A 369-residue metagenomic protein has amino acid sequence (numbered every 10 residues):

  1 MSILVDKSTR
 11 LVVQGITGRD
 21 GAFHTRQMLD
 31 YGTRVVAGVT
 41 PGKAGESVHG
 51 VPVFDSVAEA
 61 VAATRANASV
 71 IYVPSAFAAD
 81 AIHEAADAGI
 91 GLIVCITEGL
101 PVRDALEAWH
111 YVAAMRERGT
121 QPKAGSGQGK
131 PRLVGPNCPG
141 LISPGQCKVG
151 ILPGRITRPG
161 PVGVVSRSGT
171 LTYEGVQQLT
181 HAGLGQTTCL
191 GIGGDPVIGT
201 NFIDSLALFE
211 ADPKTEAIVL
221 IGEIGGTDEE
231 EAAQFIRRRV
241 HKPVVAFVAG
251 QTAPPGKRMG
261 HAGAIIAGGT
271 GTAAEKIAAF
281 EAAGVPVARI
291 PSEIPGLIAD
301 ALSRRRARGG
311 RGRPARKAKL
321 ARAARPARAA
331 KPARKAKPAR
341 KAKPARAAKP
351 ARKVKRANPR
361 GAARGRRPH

Functional and structural regions predicted by a protein language model:
M1-R356, R360-H369: Catalytic-core regions of core metabolic enzymes, especially those transforming organic acids/acyl-group intermediates
